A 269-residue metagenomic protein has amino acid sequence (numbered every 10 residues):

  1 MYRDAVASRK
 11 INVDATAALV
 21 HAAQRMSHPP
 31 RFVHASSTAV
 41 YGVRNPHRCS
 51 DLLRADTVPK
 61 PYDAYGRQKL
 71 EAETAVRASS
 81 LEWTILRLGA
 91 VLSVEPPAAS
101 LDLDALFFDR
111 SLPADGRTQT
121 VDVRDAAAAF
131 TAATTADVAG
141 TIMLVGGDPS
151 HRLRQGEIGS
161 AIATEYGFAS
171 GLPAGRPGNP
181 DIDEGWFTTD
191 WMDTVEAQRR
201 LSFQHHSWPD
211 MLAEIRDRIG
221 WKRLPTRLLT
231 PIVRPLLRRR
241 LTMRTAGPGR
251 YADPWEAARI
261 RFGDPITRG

Functional and structural regions predicted by a protein language model:
M1-V13, G42: NAD(P)H-binding glycine-rich loop region in Rossmannoid oxidoreductase-like domains and their noncatalytic homologs
K10, N45-I85, R110-L112: Catalytic helix-loop patch of NAD(P)-dependent Rossmann-fold dehydrogenases
A15-A18, T57, E71-A72, D122-D125: Conserved cofactor-binding/catalytic machinery of classical short-chain dehydrogenase/reductase
A17-A64: Conserved Rossmann-fold NAD(P)-dependent oxidoreductase catalytic core, especially the SDR/UDP-sugar
V40-Y41, D63-A64, T84-D102: Flexible, glycine-rich beta-alpha linker
S79, S93-L103, A133-M143: Glycine/proline-rich active-site loop of Rossmann-fold NAD(P)-dependent oxidoreductases
R110-T134, T141: Substrate-positioning beta->alpha
A129-R200, H206-G269: Mid/C-terminal beta-alpha module of Rossmann-like enzyme folds, strongest in SDR-family dehydrogenases/epimerases
